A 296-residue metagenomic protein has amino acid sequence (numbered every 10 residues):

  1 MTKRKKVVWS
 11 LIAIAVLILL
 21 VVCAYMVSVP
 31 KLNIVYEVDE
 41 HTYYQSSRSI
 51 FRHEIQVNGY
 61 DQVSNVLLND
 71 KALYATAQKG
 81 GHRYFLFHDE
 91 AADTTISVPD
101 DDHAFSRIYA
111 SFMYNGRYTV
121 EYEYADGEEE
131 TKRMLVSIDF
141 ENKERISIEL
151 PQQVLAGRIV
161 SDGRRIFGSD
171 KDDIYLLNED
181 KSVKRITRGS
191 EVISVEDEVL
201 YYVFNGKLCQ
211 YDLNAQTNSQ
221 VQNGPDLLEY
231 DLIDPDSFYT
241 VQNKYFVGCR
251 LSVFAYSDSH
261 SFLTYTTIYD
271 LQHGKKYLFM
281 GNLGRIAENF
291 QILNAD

Functional and structural regions predicted by a protein language model:
M1-L19: N-terminal Sec-pathway targeting helices
R4-V7, V66, D70-A72, G116 (+5 more regions): N-terminal cationic leader/targeting segments used for protein routing and processing
L19-V35: Membrane-interface motif at the C-terminal end of an N-terminal transmembrane signal
N33-Q45, N65-Q78, M113-D126, V160-S169 (+5 more regions): Short beta-strand elements that form the blades of beta-propeller/WD-repeat-like and other beta-sheet-rich scaffold
D39-D61, G81-D101, E130-L150, D173-T187 (+2 more regions): Surface-exposed loop/turn elements that mediate protein-protein interactions on large endomembrane-trafficking
D61-D70, H103-Y114, Q152-G163, R188-E198 (+2 more regions): Repeated scaffold domains used in trafficking and secretory/extracellular systems, primarily beta-propellers
L68-N69, K79, R83, D89-D100 (+7 more regions): Generic signature of mature, soluble extracytoplasmic domains
G189-E196, L200-L213: Eukaryotic tandem repeat interaction scaffolds
